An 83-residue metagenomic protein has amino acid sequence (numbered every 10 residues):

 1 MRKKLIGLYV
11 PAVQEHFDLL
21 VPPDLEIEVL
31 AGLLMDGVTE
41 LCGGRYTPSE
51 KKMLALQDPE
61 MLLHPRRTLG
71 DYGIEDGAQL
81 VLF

Functional and structural regions predicted by a protein language model:
M1-F83: Ubiquitin system architectures
